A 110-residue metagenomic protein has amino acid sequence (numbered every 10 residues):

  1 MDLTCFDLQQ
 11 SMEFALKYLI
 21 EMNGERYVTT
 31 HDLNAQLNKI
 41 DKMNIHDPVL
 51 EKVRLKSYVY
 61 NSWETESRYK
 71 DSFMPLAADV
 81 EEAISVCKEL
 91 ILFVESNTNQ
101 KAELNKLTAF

Functional and structural regions predicted by a protein language model:
M1-F110: Terminal alpha-helical segments
